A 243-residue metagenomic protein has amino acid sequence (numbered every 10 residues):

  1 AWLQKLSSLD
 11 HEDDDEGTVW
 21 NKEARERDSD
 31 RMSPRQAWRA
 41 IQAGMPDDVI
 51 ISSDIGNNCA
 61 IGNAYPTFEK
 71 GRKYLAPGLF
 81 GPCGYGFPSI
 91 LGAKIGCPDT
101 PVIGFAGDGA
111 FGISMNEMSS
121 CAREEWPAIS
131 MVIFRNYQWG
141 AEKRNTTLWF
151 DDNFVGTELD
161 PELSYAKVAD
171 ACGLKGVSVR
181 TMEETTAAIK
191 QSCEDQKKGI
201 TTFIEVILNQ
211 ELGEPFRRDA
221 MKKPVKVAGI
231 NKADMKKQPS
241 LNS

Functional and structural regions predicted by a protein language model:
A1-D10: Terminal amphipathic helices with adjacent charged low-complexity linkers/tails
H11-G17, A24, T146-Q191: Conserved thiamine diphosphate
D14-C97: Active-site diphosphate/adenylate-binding microenvironment
P46-V49, E69-R72, C97-V102, M115 (+3 more regions): Short coil/turn connectors at secondary-structure junctions
C59-A60, G81-C83, F111-G112, Y137-A141 (+1 more regions): Short gly/pro/ser/thr-enriched loop/turn and capping motifs at secondary-structure boundaries
G96-E162: Conserved thiamine diphosphate
Q191-S243: Glycine/aspartate-rich loop-and-adjacent alpha/beta segment that forms the canonical ThDP
